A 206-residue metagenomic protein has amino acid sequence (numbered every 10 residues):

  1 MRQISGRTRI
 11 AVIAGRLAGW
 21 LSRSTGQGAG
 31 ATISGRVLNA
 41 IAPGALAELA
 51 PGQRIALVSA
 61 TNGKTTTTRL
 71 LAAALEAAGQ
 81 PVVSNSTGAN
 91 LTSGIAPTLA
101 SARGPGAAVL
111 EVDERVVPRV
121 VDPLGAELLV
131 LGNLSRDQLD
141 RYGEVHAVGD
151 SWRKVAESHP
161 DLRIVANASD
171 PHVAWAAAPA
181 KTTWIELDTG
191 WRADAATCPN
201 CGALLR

Functional and structural regions predicted by a protein language model:
Q3-E186, G190-N200, L205: Phosphate-binding loop of NTP-binding sites
